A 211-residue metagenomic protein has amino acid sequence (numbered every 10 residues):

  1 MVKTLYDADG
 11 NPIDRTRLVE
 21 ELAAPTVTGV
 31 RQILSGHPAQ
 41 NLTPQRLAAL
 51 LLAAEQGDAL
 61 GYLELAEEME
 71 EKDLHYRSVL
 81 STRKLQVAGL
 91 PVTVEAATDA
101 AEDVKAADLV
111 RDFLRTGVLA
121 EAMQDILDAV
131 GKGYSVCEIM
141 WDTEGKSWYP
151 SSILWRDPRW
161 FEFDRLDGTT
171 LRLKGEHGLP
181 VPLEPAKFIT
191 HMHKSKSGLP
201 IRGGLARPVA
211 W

Functional and structural regions predicted by a protein language model:
T4, G10-A23, G29, P38-N41 (+4 more regions): Structured, contiguous alpha/beta core segments that scaffold functional sites
M69-Y76: A eukaryotic "domain-start" boundary segment
G89-A96: Low-complexity, highly charged intrinsically disordered N-terminal segments that act as targeting/localization
